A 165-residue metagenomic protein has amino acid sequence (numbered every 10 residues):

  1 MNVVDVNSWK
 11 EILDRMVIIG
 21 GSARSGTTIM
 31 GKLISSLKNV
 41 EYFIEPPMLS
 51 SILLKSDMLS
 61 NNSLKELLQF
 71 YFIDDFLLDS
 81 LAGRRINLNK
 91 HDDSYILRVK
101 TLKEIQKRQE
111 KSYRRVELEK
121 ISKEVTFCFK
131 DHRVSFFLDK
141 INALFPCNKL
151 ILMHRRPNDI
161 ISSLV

Functional and structural regions predicted by a protein language model:
N2-W9: Pre-Walker A adenine-sensing motif
L13-M16: Pre-Walker A (Motif I) flank of P-loop NTPase domains
I18, I29, K149: Amphipathic alpha-helical recognition patches that constitute DNA-binding helices
G21-S22: P-loop (Walker A) phosphate-binding loop of NTP-binding proteins
T28-V40: A conserved segment at the C-terminal end of the G1
K38-Y42, K149-L150: Catalytic donor-sugar/metal-binding loop of nucleotide-sugar-dependent glycosyltransferases
F43-F129: PAPS-dependent sulfation machinery
E117-V165: PAPS-dependent sulfotransferase catalytic domain
